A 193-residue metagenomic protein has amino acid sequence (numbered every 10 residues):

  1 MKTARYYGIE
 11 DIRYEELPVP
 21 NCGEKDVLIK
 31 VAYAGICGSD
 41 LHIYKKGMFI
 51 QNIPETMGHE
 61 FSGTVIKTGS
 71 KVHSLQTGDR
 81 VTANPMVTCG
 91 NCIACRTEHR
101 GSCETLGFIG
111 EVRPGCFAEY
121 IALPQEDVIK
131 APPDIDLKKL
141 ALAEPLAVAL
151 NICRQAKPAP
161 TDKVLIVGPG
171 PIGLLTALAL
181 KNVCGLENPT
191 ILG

Functional and structural regions predicted by a protein language model:
K2, D26-L28, K163: Residues that mark the start of a beta-strand
T3-N21, G38-K67, T82-A83, R100-P114: N-terminal glycine-rich cofactor-binding segment
P20-A34, M48-I93, P132-D134: Glycine-rich beta-strand-centered segment in the early N-terminal region that forms part of a ligand/cofactor-binding
C37, S74-L75, N84-I129, P133: Cysteine-cluster motifs in flexible loop/terminal segments that predominantly coordinate metals
S62-G69, E119-L142: Short Fe-S-cluster ligation motifs
I135-G193: Mid-domain Rossmann-like dinucleotide-binding core that forms the NAD(H)/NADP(H) cofactor-binding site
